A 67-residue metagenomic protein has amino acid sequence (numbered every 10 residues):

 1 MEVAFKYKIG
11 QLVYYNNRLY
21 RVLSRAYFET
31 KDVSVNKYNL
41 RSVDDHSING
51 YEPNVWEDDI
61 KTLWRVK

Functional and structural regions predicted by a protein language model:
M1-L12: Mixed-charge, Lys/Arg-rich low-complexity intrinsically disordered regions
F5, D32, T62-W64: Serine/threonine-rich, low-complexity intrinsically disordered segments
I9, R18, N36: Residues that flank catalytic or metal-binding motifs in active/ligand-binding sites
R18-T30: Short beta-strand-centered aromatic/proline hotspots
E29-L40: Short, solvent-exposed secondary-structure boundary/capping segments
N39-K67: Intrinsically disordered, low-complexity, charged/polar segments
